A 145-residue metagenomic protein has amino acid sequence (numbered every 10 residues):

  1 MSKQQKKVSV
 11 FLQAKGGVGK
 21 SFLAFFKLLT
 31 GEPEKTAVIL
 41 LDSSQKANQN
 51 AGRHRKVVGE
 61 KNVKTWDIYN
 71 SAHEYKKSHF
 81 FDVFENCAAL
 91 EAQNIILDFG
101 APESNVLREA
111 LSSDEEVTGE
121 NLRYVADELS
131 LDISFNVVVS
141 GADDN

Functional and structural regions predicted by a protein language model:
Q4-E74: Walker A/P-loop NTP-binding active-site region of P-loop NTPases, recognizing the glycine-rich GxxxxGKT/S
L29, A88-A89, D127: Residue-level signal for alpha-helix termini/capping positions
L41, L97-P102: Short loop/turn segments at strand-loop or loop-helix junctions that form parts of catalytic or ligand-binding pockets
F80-A89: Short amphipathic alpha-helices and their capping/turn segments at secondary-structure boundaries
A88-A92, S104-V106: Acidic/histidine-enriched, beta-strand-rich ligand/metal-binding domains
E91-I96, S134: Loop/turn-to-beta-strand initiation segments
P102-N145: Conserved catalytic-core segment of NTP-binding enzymes
